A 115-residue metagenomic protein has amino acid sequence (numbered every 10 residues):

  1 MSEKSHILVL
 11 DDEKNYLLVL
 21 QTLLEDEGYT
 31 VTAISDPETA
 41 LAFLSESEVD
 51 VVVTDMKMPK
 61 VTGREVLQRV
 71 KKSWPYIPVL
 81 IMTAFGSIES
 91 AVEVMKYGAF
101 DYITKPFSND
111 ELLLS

Functional and structural regions predicted by a protein language model:
S2, K14-T32, E46: Two-component/phosphorelay signaling modules centered on CheY-like receiver
D11, D55, T83: Active-site residues of response regulator receiver
L17, P59, S87, K105: The feature encodes the CheY-like receiver
S35-T39, T62-E65: Acidic catalytic/metal-coordinating carboxylates
A42, R64-Y76, E93: Short amphipathic alpha-helix used as the core "switch/output" element in two-component signaling
S47-V53, L80: Active-site beta3 strand of CheY-like receiver
L112-S115: Receiver (REC) domain switch/output surface
